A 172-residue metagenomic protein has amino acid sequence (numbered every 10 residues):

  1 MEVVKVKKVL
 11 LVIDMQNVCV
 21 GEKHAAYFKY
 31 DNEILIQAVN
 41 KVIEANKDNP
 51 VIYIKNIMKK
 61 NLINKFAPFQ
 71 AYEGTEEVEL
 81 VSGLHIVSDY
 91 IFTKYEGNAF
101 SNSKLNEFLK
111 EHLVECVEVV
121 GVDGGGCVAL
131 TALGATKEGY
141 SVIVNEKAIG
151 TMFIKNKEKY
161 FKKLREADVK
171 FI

Functional and structural regions predicted by a protein language model:
M1-Y90: Active-site acidic carboxylates
K29, F69-Y72, T136-K137, Y160-K163: Short, hinge-like loop/turn segments at secondary-structure boundaries
E73-V122: Internal catalytic-core helix/loop-beta-alpha segment that presents or stabilizes conserved functional determinants
T75-I91, F153-I172: Structural recognition of alpha->loop->beta junctions
V114, Y140-S141, V169: Short phosphate-binding/catalytic loops that engage adenosine nucleotides
E118-V122, Y140-I154: A short glycine-rich beta-strand->turn/loop micro-motif centered on a GG-aromatic cluster
V128-E138: Short Gly/Thr/Asp-enriched flexible loops that form oxyanion-binding sites at enzyme active sites
